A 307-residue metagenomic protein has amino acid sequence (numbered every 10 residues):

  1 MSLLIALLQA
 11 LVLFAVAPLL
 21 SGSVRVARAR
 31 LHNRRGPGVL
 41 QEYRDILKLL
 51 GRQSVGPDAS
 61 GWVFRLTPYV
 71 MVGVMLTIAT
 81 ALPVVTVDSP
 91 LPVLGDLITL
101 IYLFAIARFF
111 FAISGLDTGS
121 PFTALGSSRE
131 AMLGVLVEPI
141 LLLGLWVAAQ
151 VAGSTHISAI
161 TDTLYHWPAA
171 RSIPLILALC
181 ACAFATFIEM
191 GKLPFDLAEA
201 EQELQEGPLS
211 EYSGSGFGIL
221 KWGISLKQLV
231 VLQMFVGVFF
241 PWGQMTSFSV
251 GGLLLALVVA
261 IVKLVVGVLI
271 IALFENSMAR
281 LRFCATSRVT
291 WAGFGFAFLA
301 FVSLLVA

Functional and structural regions predicted by a protein language model:
A6-A17, P92-A105, W167-E189, L255-A256: Alpha-helical transmembrane segments
A29, N33-L50, P194-F217: Juxtamembrane inter-helical linkers in multi-pass membrane proteins
P57, L76-P92, F111-S120, S154-T155 (+1 more regions): Transmembrane alpha-helix boundary signature
T80, T99-S114, V135-V151: Mid-bilayer segments of alpha-helical transmembrane spans in multi-pass integral membrane proteins that mediate
V93, V147-L175: Juxtamembrane/interfacial segments at transmembrane-helix boundaries in multi-pass membrane proteins
I113-L116, P241-Q244, L264-R280: Transmembrane alpha-helical segments of integral membrane proteins
I270-A297: Interfacial loop-to-transmembrane junctions
L299-A307: Juxtamembrane boundary at the C-terminal end of a transmembrane helix
